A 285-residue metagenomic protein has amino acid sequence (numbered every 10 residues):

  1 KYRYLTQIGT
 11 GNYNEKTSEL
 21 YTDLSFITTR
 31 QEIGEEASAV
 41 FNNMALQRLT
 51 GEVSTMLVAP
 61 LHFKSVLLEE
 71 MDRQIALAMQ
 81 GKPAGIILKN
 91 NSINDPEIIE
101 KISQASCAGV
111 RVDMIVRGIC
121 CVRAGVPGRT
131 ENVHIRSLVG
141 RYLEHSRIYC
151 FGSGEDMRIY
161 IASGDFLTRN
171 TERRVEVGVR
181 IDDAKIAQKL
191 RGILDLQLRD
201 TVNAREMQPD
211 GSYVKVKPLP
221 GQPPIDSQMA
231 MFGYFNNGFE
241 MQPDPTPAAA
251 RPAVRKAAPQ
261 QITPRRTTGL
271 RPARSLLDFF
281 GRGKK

Functional and structural regions predicted by a protein language model:
K1-T17, I27, E32-G34, P60-K285: PLD/PLD-like phosphodiesterase catalytic module centered on the HKD motif
G9, Y21-L24, R48: Conserved thiamine diphosphate
E19, E32-L46, T50: Prokaryote-biased recognition of long, low-complexity C-terminal linker/tail segments that are poorly structured
Q47-M56, G81-P83: Gly-rich Lys/Arg/Thr-decorated short loops/hinges at beta-loop-alpha junctions or inter-strand turns that position
